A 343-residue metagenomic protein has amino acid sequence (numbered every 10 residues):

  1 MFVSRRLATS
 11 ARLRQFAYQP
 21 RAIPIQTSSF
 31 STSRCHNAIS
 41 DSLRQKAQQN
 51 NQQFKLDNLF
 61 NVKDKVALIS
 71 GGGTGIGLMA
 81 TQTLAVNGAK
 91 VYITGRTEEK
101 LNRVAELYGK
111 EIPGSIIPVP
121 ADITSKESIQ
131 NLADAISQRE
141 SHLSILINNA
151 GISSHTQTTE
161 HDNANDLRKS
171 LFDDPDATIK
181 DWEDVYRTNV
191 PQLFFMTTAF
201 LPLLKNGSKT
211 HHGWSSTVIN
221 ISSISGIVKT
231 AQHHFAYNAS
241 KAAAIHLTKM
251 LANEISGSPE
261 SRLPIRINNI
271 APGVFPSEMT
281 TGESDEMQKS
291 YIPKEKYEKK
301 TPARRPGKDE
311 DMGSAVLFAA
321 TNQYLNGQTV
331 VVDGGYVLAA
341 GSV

Functional and structural regions predicted by a protein language model:
V66, G71-G75: Conserved glycine-rich cofactor-binding loop
N87-R103: Conserved glycine-rich Rossmann-like NAD(P)H-binding loop of the short-chain dehydrogenase/reductase
E99, P120-A135: The beta1-alpha1 cofactor-binding region of Rossmann-like NAD(H)/NADP(H)-dependent oxidoreductases
E106, H161-D162, S258-R262, N269-T301 (+1 more regions): A glycine/serine/threonine-rich, flexible loop-to-helix segment that serves as the NAD(P) cofactor-binding "lid"
I152, T156-Y186, F194, P202-L263 (+1 more regions): Catalytic loop of short-chain dehydrogenase/reductase
S261-R266, L325-Q328: Short, small/polar-rich loop/turn modules that mediate ligand/substrate recognition or access, typified
R305-V332, V337: C-terminal substrate-recognition "lid" of short-chain dehydrogenase/reductases
